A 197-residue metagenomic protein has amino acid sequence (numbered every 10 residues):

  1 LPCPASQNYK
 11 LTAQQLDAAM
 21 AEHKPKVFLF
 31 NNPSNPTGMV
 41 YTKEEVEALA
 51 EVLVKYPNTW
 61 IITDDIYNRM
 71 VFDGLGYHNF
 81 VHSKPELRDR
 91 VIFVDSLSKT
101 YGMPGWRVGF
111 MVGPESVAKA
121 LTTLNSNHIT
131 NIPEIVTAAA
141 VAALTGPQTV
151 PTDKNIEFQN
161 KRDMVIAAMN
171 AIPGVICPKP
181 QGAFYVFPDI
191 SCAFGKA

Functional and structural regions predicted by a protein language model:
L1-A197: PLP-dependent class I/II
